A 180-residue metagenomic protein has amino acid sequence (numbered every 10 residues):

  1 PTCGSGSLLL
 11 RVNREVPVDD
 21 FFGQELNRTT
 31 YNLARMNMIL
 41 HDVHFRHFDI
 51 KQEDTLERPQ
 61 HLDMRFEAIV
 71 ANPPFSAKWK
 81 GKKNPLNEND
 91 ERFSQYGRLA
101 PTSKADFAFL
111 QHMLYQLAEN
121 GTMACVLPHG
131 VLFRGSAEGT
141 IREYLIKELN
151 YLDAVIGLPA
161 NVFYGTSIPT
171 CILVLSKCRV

Functional and structural regions predicted by a protein language model:
P1-A71, S76-K78, K82-N87, R92-F93 (+4 more regions): Conserved S-adenosyl-L-methionine
L99-L175: Conserved Class I SAM-dependent methyltransferase catalytic core
